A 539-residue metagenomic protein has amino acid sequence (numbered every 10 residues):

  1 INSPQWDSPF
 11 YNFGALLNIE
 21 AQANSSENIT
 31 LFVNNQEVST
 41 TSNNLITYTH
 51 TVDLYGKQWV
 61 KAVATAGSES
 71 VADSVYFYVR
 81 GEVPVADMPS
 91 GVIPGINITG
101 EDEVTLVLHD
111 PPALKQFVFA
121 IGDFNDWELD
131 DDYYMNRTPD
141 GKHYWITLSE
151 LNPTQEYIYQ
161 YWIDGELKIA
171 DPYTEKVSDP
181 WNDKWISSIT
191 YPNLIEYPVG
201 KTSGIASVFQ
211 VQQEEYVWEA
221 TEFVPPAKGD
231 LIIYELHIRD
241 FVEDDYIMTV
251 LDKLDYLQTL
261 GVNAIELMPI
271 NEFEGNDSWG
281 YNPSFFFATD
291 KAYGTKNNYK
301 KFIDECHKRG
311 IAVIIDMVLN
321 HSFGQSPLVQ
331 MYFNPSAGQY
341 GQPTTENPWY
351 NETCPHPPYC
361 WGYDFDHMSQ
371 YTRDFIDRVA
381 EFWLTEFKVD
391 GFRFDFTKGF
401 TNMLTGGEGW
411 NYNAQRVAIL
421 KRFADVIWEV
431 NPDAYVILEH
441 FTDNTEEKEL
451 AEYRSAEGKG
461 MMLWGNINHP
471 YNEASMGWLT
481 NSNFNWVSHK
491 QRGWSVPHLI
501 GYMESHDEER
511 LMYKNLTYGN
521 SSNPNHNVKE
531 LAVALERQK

Functional and structural regions predicted by a protein language model:
I1-N12: Short, compositionally biased P/S/T/A/G/V-rich stretches that sit at domain boundaries
S42, V107-T154, D164-S187: Aromatic-rich carbohydrate-binding modules that target alpha-glucans
N44-K57: Solvent-exposed segments in extracellular or luminal domains encompassing
G56-V60, Q155-Y157: Exposed beta-strand face motif in extracellular beta-rich ectodomains
A62-A64, I163: Conserved structural position at the C-terminal beta-strand of extracellular beta-sandwich adhesion modules
Y76-V118, I169-D230: Basic K/R-rich, polyanion-interacting modules in nucleoproteins and related proteins
S178-N182, E214-E215, E219-L231, H237-K388 (+2 more regions): Substrate-binding/active-site clefts of carbohydrate-active enzymes
N271-E272, W279-N282, R309, F396-Y502: Active-site-proximal helices and loops of the catalytic beta/alpha 8
